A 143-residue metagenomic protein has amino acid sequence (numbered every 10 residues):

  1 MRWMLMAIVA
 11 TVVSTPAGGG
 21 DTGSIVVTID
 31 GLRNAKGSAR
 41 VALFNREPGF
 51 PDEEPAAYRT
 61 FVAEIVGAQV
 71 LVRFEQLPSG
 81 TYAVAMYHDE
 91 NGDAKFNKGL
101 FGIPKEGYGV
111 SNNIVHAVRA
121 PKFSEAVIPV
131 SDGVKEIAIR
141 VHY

Functional and structural regions predicted by a protein language model:
S14-A17: N-terminal signal peptide c-region/cleavage motif recognized by signal peptidases
G23-G31, V41, I139: A short, amphipathic beta-strand motif
R40-F44, A85: Beta-strand signatures of extracellular beta-sandwich domains
V66, P78-S79: Surface-exposed loops/turns
L71-Q76: Exposed aromatic-hydrophobic patches
G80-M86: A short tyrosine-centered beta-strand micro-motif
E90-K98: Acidic, glycine-anchored loop motifs typical of Ca2+
G107-Y143: Extracellular beta-sheet/turn segments enriched in Thr/Pro/Gly and aliphatic residues
